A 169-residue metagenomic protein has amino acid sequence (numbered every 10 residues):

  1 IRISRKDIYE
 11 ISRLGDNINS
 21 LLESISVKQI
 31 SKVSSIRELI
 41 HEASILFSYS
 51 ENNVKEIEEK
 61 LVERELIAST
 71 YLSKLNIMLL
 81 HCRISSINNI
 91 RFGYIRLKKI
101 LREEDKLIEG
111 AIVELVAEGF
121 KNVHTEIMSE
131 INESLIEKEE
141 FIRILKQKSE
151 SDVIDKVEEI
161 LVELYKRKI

Functional and structural regions predicted by a protein language model:
I1-I169: Cytosolic covalent-transfer regions centered on His/Cys nucleophiles that carry phosphoryl or persulfide groups
